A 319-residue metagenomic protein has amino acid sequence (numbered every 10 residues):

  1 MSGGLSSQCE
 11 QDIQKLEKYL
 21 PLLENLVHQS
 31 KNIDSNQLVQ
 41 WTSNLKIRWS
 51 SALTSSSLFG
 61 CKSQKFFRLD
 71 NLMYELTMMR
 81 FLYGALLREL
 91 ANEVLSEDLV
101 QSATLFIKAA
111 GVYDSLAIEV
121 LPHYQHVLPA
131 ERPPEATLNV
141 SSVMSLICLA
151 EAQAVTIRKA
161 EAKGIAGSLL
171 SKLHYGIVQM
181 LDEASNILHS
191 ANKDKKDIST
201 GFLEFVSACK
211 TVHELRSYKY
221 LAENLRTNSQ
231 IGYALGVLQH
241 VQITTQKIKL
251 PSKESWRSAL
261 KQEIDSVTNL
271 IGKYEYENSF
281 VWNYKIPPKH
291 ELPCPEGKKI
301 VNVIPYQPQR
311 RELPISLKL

Functional and structural regions predicted by a protein language model:
M1-L69, M73, E135, A162-L169 (+1 more regions): Eukaryotic intrinsically disordered, low-complexity segments enriched for acidic and Ser/Thr/Pro residues that serve as
S63-N228, Y233-H240, T244: Long all-alpha helical scaffold domains
